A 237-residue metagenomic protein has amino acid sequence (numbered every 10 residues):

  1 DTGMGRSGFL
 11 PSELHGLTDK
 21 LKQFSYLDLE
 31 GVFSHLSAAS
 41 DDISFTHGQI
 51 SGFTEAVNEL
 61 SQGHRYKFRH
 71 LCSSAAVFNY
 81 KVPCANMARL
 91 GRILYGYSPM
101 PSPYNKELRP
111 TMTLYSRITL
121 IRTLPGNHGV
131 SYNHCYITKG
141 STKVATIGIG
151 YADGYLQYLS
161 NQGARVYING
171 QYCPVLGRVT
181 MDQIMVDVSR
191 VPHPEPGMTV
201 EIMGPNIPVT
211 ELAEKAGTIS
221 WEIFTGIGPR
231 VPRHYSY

Functional and structural regions predicted by a protein language model:
D1-P125: Active-site loop/helix belt of alpha/beta enzymes
T123-Y237: C-terminal accessory subdomain/extension
